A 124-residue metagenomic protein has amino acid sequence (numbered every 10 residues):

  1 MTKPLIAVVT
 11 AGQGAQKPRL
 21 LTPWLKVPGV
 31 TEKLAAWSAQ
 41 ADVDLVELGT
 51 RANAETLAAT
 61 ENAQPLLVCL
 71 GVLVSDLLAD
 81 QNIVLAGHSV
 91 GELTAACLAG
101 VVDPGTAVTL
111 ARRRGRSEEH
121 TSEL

Functional and structural regions predicted by a protein language model:
M1-T2, S122: Solvent-exposed alpha-helices and their adjacent loops that cap or buttress functional pockets in soluble metabolic
T2-A86: Helix-rich "cap/lid" substructures immediately adjacent to catalytic or cofactor-binding pockets
A11, V90, L124: Single, functionally critical "micro-switch" positions that shape active/binding sites and transmembrane helices
Q13-G14, A39-V43, A99-S122: Alpha/beta catalytic cores of group-transfer enzymes, especially the acyltransferase/condensing modules of polyketide
P18-R19, E92, S122: Short glycine-enriched loop/turn motifs at secondary-structure junctions
A35-A36, C69-L73, L93, G105 (+1 more regions): A broad detector of short, well-ordered amphipathic alpha-helices that serve as recognition/interaction surfaces
G71, I83-G91, A95, A99 (+1 more regions): Gly/Ala-rich beta-loop-alpha elbow adjacent to hydrolase catalytic centers
